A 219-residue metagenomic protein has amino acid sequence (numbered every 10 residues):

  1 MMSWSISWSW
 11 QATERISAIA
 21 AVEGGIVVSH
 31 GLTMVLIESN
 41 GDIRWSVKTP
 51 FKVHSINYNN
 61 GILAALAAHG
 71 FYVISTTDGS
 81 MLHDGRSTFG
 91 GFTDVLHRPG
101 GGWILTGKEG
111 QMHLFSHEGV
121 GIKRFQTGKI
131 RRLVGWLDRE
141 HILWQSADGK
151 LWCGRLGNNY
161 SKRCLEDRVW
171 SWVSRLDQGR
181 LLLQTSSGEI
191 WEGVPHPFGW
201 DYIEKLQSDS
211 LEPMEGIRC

Functional and structural regions predicted by a protein language model:
M1-E14, N40-D42: A short helix->beta-strand "capping" segment at the edge of beta-propeller domains
S7, R44-W45, L82-H83, I122-K123 (+2 more regions): A structural motif specific to WD40 beta-propellers
T13-A21, P50-N60, F89-G100, T127-R139 (+2 more regions): Repeated scaffold domains used in trafficking and secretory/extracellular systems, primarily beta-propellers
G24-S29, G61-L66, G101-T106, E140-Q145 (+3 more regions): Short beta-strand elements that form the blades of beta-propeller/WD-repeat-like and other beta-sheet-rich scaffold
S29-G41: Beta-propeller domains
L32-V35, A68-Y72, E109-M112, A147-L151 (+1 more regions): Loop/turn residues immediately N-terminal
E38-G41, S75-G79, S116-V120, R155-N158 (+1 more regions): Short loop/turn segments that connect beta-strands within beta-propeller blades
P99-L156, Y160-E166, S174, L183-T185: Solenoidal tandem-repeat scaffolds enriched in leucines and small polar residues
